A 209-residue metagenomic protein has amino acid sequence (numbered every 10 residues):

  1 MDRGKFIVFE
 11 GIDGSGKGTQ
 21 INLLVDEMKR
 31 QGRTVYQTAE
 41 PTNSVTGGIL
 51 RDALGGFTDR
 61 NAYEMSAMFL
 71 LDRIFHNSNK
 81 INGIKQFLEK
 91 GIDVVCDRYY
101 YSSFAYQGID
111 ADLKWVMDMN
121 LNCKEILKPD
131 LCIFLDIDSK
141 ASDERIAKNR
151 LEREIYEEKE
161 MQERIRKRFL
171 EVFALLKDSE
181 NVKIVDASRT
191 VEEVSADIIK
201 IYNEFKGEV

Functional and structural regions predicted by a protein language model:
D2-F6: Pre-Walker A (Motif I) flank of P-loop NTPase domains
F9: Hydrophobic anchor at the beta1->P-loop junction of P-loop NTPases
I12: P-loop (Walker A) phosphate-binding loop of NTP-binding proteins
K17: Conserved lysine of the Walker
Q20: Hydrophobic positions on the alpha1 helix immediately C-terminal to the Walker A/P-loop
V25, K140-V209: NTP-dependent small-molecule kinase module
R33-D118, C123-K124: ATP-dependent small-molecule kinase phosphotransfer cores that center on conserved nucleotide phosphate-binding segments
S103-K167: A glycine- and Lys/Arg-enriched "phosphate-lid" helix/loop adjacent to the NTP-binding pocket of small-molecule kinases
